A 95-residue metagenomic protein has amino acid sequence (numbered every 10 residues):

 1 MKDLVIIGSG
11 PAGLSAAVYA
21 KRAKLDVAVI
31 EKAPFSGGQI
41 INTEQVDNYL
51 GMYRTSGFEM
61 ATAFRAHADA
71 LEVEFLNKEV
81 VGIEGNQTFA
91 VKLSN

Functional and structural regions predicted by a protein language model:
M1-A12: Beta1/beta-strand and adjacent pyrophosphate-binding region of the FAD-binding site in flavoprotein oxidoreductases
K2, L25, F89: Nucleotide donor/acceptor-binding cores
V5, K21-N42: Glycine-rich FAD pyrophosphate-binding loop
I41-N95: N-terminal Rossmann-like dinucleotide/flavin-binding domain of flavoprotein oxidoreductases that bind FAD/FMN
